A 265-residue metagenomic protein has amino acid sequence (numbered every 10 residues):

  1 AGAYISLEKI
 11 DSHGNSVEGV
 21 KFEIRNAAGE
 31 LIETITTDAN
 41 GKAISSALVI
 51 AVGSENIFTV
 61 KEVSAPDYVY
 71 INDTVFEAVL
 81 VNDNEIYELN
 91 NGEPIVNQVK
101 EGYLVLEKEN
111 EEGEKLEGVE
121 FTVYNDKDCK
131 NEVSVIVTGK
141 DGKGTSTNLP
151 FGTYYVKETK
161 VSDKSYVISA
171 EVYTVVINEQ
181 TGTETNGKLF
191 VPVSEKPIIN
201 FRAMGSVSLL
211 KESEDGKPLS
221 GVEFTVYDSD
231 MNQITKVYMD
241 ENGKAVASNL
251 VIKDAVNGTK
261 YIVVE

Functional and structural regions predicted by a protein language model:
A1-E265: Solvent-exposed loop/turn and edge beta-strand elements of beta-rich ligand-binding domains
